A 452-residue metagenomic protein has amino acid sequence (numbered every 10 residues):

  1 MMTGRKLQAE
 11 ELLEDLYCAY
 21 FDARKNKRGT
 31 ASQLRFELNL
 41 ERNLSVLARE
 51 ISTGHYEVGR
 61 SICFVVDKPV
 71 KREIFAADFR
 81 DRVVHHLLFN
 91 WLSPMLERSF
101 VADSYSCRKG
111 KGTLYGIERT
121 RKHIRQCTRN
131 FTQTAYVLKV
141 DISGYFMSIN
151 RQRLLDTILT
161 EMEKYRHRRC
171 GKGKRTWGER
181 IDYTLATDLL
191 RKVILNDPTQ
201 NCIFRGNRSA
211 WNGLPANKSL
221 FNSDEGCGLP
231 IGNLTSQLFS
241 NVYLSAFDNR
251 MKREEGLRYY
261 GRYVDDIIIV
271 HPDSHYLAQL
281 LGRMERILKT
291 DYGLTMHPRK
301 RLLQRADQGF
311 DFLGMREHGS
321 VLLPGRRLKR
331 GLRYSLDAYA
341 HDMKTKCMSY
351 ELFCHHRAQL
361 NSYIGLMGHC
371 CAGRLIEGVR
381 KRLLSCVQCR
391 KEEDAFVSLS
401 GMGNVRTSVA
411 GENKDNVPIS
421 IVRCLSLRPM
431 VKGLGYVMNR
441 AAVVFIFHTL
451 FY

Functional and structural regions predicted by a protein language model:
M1-S45, M402-S408, N416, V422-R423 (+4 more regions): Non-catalytic, polymerase-adjacent accessory regions of viral genome-replication enzymes
R28-L34, G59-H85, S99-K111, D197 (+1 more regions): Short, conserved non-catalytic motifs in the polymerase core
G59-S61, G261-D265, P298-R299: Short Gly/Ser/Thr- and Asp/Glu-enriched loop/turn motifs at secondary-structure junctions
A77, H86, P215-G226, H275-Q279 (+3 more regions): Right-hand nucleic-acid polymerase module
F89-N150: Active-site-proximal segment of RNA-dependent polymerases
T128-V264, I268-L281: Conserved polymerase palm-domain catalytic core
M162, R166, E285-L294: A common structural junction motif
